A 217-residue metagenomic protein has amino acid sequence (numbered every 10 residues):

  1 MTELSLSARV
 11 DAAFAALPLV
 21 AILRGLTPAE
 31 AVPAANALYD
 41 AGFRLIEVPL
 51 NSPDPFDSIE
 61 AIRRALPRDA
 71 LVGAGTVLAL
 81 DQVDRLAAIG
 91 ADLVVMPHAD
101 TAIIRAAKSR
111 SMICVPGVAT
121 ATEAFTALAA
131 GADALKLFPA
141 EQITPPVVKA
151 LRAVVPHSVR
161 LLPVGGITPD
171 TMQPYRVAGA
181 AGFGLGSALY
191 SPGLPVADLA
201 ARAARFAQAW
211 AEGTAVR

Functional and structural regions predicted by a protein language model:
M1-G90, A99, S109, P169-D170 (+2 more regions): Conserved N-terminal beta1-alpha1 strand-loop-helix module at the mouth
P18-L23, I46-V48, V72-G75, V94-V95 (+4 more regions): Hydrophobic faces of well-ordered beta-strands that scaffold small-molecule active sites in alpha/beta enzyme cores
Y39-R44, L66-D69, A88-V94, S109-V115 (+3 more regions): Glycine-enriched alpha-helix->loop->beta-strand junction motifs that scaffold or abut catalytic
L93-A106, L137-T144, A178-R202: Glycine-rich phosphate-binding active-site loops on the catalytic face of alpha/beta enzymes
P97-Q142: Histidine/lysine/aspartate-rich catalytic loop segments that bind and position anionic ligands
A107, P146-V155, L161: CoA-thioester-processing core
Q142-I143, H157, I167-D170: Short Gly/Pro-enriched loop/turn and capping motifs at secondary-structure junctions
